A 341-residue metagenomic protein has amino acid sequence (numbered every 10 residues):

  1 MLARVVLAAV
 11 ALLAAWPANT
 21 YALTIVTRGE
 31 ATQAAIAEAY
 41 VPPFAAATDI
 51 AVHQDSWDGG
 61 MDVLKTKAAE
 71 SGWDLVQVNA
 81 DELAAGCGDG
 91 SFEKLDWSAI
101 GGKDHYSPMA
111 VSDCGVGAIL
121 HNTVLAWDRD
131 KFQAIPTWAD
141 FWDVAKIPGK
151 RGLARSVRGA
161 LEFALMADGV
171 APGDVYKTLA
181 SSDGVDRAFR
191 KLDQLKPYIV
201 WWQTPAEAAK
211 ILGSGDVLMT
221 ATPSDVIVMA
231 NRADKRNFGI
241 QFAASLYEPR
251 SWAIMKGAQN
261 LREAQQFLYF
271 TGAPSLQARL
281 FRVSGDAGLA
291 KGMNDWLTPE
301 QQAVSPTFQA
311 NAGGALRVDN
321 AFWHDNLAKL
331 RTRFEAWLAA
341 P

Functional and structural regions predicted by a protein language model:
V5-A15: Bacterial N-terminal signal peptides
Y21-G86: Early extracytoplasmic/lumenal segment of secretory-pathway proteins
E30, A34-A37, G72-W73, Q77-A209 (+1 more regions): Extracytoplasmic ligand-binding site segments that recognize negatively charged/polar headgroups
D81-A85, L218-N237: A ligand-binding cleft/hinge motif common to bilobed small-molecule-binding domains
D104-H105, H121-T123, V185-L195, R232-A258: Periplasmic-binding protein-like
N122-K131, L165-A167, P249-N260, R279-R282: A bilobed periplasmic-binding-protein/Venus flytrap-type ligand-binding module shared by bacterial periplasmic
M255-V318: Mature extracytoplasmic/periplasmic domains
A312-P341: Conserved C-terminal helix/tail region of periplasmic/extracytoplasmic solute-binding proteins
